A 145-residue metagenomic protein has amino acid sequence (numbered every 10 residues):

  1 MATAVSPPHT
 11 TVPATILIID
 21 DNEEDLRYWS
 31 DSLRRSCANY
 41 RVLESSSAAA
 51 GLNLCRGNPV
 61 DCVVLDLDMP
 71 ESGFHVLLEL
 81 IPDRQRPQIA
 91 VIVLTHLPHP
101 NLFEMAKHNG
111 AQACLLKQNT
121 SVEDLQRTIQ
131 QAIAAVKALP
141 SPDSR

Functional and structural regions predicted by a protein language model:
D20, L65-D66, T95: Active-site residues of response regulator receiver
E23-L43: Two-component/phosphorelay signaling modules centered on CheY-like receiver
S30, E44-C62, S72: Acidic, metal-coordinating helix/loop segments flanking the phosphotransfer/catalytic sites of two-component signaling
C37, R56-N58, I81-Q88, N109: Conserved phosphotransfer cores of two-component systems
S46, N53, F74-P87: Short amphipathic alpha-helix used as the core "switch/output" element in two-component signaling
M69: Receiver (REC) domain active-site loop signature in two-component systems and cognate sites in sensor histidine kinases
H75, L97-L115, N119-E123: Alpha4 helix (beta4-alpha4-beta5 surface) of REC/receiver domains from two-component response regulators
D124-A138: Receiver (REC) domain switch/output surface
